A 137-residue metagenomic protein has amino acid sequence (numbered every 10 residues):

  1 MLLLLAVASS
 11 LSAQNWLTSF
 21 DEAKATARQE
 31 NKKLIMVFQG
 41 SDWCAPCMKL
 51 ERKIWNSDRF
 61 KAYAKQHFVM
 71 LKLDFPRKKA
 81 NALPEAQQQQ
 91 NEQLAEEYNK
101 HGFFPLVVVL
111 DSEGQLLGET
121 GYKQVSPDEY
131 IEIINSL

Functional and structural regions predicted by a protein language model:
M1-N15: Bacterial Sec-dependent N-terminal signal peptides
W16-L17, F60-Q89: Thiol-based oxidoreductase modules, predominantly thioredoxin-like and allied folds used for disulfide exchange
L17-L34, A64: A short beta-strand-turn-helix
E30-C44, M70: Short active-site neighborhood of thiol/selenol oxidoreductases, capturing the structured segment around
S41-C44, I54, F75-K79, G102 (+2 more regions): Solvent-exposed loop/turn segments at secondary-structure junctions within structured extracellular/periplasmic domains
C44-C47, V107: The canonical Cys-X-X-Cys-His
C47-K65: Typically the conserved alpha-helix immediately C-terminal to a functionally engaged Cys/Sec in thioredoxin-like
E96-E97, H101-L137: Non-catalytic, surface beta->alpha helical segment in thiol-disulfide oxidoreductase systems
